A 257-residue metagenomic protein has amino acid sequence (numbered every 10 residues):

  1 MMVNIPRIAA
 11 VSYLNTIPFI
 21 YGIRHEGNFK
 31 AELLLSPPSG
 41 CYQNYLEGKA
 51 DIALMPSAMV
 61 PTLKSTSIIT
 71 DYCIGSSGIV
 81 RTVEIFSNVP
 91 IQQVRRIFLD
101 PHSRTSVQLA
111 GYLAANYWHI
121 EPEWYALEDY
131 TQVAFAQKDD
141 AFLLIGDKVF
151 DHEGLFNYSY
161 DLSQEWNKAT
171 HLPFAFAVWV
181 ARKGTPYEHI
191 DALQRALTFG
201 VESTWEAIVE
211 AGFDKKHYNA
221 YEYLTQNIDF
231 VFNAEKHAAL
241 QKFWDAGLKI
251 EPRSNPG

Functional and structural regions predicted by a protein language model:
M2-S12, A31-L34, R95-L99: Short, well-ordered beta-strand elements
Y13-N15, P37-S39, K49-P61, Y72 (+1 more regions): Beta->alpha turn/N-cap motifs
T16-F29, V107-A126, W205, V209: Ligand-binding cleft/hinge of the Venus flytrap
G22, T82-I91, R96, F174-E188: A bilobed periplasmic-binding-protein/Venus flytrap-type ligand-binding module shared by bacterial periplasmic
E32-Q43, E121-K138: Short helix-initiation/N-cap motifs at beta->coil->alpha
Y72-T131, W166-N167: A conserved helix-loop-strand patch within extracytoplasmic ligand-binding domains of the periplasmic binding
A126-E210: Pocket-lining segment of extracytoplasmic ligand-binding domains
V149, V209-G257: An extracytoplasmic/periplasmic, membrane-proximal ligand-sensing/linker region
